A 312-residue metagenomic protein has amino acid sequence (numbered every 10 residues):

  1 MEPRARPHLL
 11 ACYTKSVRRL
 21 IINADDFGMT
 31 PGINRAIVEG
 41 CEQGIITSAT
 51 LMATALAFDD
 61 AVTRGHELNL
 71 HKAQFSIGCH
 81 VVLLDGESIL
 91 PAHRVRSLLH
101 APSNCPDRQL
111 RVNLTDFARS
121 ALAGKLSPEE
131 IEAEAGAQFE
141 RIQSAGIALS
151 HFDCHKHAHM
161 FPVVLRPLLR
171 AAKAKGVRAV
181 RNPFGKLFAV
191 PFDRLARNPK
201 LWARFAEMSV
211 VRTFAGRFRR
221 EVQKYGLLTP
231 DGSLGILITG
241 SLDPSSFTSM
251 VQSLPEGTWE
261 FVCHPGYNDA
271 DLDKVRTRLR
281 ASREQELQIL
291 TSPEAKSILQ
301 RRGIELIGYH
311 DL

Functional and structural regions predicted by a protein language model:
R4-I21, F27, P31-H151, V163-L312: Terminal accessory/targeting
C154-K156: Active-site histidine-anchored catalytic micro-motif
H159-F161: Active-site pocket-lining segments that scaffold enzyme catalytic pockets across diverse folds
